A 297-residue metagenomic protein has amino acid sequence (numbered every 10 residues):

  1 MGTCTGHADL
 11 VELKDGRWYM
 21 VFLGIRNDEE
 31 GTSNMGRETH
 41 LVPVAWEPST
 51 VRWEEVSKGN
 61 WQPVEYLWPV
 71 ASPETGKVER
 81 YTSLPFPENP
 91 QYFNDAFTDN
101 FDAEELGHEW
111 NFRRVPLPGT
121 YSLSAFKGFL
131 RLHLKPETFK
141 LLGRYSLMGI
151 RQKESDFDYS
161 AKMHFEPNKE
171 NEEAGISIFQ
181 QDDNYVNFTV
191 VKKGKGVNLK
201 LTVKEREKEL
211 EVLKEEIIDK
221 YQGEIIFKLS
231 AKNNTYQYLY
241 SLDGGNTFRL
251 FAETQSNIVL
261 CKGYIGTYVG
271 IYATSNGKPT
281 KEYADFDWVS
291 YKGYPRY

Functional and structural regions predicted by a protein language model:
M1-Y297: Carbohydrate-active catalytic/glycan-binding domains of CAZyme proteins, especially the secreted or lumenal ectodomains
